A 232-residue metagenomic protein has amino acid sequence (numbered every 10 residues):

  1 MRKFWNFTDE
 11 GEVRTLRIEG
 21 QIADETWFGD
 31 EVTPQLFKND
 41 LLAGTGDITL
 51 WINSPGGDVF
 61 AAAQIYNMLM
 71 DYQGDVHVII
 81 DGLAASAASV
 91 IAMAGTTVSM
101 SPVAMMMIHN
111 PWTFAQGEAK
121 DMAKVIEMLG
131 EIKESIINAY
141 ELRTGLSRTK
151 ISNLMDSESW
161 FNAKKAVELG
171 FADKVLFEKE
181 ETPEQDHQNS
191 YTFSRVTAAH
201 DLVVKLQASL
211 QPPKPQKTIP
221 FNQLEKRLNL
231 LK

Functional and structural regions predicted by a protein language model:
M1-I79, L83-A87, G95-M107, W112-K232: N-terminal organellar transit peptides
